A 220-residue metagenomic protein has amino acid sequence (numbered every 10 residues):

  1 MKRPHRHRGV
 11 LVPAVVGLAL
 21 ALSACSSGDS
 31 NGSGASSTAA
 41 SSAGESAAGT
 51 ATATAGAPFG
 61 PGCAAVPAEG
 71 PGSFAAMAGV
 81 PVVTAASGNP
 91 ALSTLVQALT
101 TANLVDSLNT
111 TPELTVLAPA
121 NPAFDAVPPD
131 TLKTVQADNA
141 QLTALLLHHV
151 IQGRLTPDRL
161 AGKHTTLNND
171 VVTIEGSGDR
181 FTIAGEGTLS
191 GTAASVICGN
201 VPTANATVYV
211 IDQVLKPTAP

Functional and structural regions predicted by a protein language model:
K2-P220: Mature, structured domains of secreted/extracytosolic soluble proteins
